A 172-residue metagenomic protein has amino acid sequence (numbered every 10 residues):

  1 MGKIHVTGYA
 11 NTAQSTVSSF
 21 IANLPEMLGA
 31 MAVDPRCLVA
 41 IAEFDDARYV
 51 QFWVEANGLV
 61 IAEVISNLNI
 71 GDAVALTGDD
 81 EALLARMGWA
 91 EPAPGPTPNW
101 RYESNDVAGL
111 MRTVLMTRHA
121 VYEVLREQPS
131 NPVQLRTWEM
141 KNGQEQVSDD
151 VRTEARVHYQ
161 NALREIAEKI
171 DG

Functional and structural regions predicted by a protein language model:
M1-V17, P25, P94-G172: Acidic, proline/glycine-rich low-complexity IDRs
G2, N69-E81, A85, G109: Short, structured coil/loop segments at alpha-helix boundaries
L24-P35, L84, G88, T117-L125: Hydrophobic, Leu/Ile/Phe/Ala-enriched alpha-helical segments that form helix-helix packing faces
E26-G78: Amphipathic, interaction-prone secondary-structure segments
R48, G58-A62, G88, P92 (+2 more regions): Short alpha-helix boundary/capping elements
E81-R101: Short acidic, glycine/tyrosine-flanked loop/strand segments centered on an H-E-D-like triad
